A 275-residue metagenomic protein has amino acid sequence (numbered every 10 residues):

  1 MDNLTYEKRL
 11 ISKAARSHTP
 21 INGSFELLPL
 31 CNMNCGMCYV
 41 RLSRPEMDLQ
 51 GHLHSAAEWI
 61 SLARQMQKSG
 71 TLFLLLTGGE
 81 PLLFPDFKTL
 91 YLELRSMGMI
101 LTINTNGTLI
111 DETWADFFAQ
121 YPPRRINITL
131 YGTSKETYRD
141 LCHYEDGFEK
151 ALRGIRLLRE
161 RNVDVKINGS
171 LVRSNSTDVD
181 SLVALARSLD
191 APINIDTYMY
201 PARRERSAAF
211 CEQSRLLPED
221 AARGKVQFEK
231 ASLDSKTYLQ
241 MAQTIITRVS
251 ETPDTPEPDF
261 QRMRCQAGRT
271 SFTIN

Functional and structural regions predicted by a protein language model:
M1-D116, Q120-R125, G224: Conserved alpha-helical substructure of the radical SAM core
D48-G51, N127, D140, N168: Generic anion/oxyanion-binding catalytic loop in active/binding sites
L75, T102, N127, K166-N168 (+1 more regions): A structural signal for isolated positions on well-ordered beta-strands in alpha/beta enzyme cores
M99, S271-F272: Generic short beta-strand
Y131, E136-A267, S271: Radical SAM enzyme [4Fe-4S]-AdoMet core and its adjacent flexible, acidic and glycine-rich loops/tails across
